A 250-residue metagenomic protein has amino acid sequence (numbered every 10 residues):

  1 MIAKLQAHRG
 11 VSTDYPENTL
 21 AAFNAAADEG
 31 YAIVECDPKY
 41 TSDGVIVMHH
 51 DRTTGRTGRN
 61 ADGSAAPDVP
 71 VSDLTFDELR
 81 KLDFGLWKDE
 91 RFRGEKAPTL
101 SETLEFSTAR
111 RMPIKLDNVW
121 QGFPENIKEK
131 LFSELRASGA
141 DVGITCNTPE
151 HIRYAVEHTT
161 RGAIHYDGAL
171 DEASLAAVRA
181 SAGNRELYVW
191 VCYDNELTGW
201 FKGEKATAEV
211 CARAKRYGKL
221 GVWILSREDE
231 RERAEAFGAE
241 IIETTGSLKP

Functional and structural regions predicted by a protein language model:
M1-P250: Phosphate-group recognition and catalysis centered on beta-loop-alpha active-site segments
